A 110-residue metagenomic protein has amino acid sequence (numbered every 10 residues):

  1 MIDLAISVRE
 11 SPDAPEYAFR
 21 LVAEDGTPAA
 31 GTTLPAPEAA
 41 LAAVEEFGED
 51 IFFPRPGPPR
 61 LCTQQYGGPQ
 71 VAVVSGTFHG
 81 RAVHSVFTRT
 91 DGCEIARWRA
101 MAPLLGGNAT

Functional and structural regions predicted by a protein language model:
M1-T110: N- and C-terminal low-complexity/disordered segments
